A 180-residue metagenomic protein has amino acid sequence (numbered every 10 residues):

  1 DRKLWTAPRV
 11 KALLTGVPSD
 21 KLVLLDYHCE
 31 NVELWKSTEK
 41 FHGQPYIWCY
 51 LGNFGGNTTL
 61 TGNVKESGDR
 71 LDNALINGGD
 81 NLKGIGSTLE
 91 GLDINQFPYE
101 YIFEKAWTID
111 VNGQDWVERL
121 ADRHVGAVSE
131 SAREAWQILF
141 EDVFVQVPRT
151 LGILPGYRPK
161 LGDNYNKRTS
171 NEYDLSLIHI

Functional and structural regions predicted by a protein language model:
D1-W136, F140, V145, N166-N171: Catalytic-core regions of glycoside hydrolase
V147-R168: Acidic, glycine-enriched catalytic cores built around paired aspartates
D174: A short, highly charged nucleic-acid-interacting micro-segment common to nuclease and nuclease-linked defense proteins
I178-I180: Conserved small/polar residues in nucleotide/adenosyl-binding loops
